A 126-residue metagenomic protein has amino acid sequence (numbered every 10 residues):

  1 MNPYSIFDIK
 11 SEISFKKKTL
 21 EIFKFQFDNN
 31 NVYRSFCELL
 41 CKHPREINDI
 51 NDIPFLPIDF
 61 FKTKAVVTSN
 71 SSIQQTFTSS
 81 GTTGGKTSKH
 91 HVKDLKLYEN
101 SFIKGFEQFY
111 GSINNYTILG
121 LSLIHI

Functional and structural regions predicted by a protein language model:
M1-T78, G84-T117: Nucleotide 5′-phosphate-binding alpha/beta core
S79, I124-I126: Conserved small/polar residues in nucleotide/adenosyl-binding loops
Y116-I124: Short hydrophobic beta-strand segments
